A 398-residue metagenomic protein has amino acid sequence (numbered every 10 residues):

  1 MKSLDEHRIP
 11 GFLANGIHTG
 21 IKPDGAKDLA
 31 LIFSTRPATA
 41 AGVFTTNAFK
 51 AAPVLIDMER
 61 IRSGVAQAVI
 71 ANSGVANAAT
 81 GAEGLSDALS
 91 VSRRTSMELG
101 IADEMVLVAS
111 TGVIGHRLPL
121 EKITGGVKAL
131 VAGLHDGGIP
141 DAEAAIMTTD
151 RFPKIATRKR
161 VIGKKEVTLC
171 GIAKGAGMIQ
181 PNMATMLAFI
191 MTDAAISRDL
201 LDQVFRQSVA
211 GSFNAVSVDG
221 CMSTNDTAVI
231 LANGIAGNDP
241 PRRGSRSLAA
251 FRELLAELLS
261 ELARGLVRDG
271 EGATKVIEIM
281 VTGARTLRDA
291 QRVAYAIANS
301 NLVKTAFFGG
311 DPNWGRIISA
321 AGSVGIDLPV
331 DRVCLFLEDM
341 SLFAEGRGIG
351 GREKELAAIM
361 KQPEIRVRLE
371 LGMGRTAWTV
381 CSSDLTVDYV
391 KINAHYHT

Functional and structural regions predicted by a protein language model:
M1-N72, A76-D87, S96-T398: A structural signal for small-residue-enriched, beta-sheet-centric alpha/beta enzyme cores and oligomeric scaffold folds
S92: Generic structural marker for isolated residues within well-ordered, non-membrane alpha-helices of soluble domains
